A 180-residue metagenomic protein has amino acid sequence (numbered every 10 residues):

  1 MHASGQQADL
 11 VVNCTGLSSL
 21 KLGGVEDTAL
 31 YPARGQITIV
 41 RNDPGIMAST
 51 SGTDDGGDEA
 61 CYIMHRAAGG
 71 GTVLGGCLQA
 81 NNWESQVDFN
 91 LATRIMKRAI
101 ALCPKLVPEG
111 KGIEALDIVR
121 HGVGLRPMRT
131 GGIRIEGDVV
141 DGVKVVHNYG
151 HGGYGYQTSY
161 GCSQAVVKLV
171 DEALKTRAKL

Functional and structural regions predicted by a protein language model:
M1: A conserved short coil-to-beta-strand element within the FAD-binding core of flavoproteins
Q6-A8, D27-G35: Glycine- and acidic-residue-rich phosphate-binding/metal-coordinating active-site segment common to enzymes that handle
Q6-G16, S163: Short hydrophobic core segments
N13-A29, I39: Flavin (primarily FAD) binding-site architecture
S18-S19, Q79-A80, G152: Short, solvent-exposed loop/turn segments at secondary-structure junctions
V25-A29, I46-G131: Active-site lid/adjacent beta-loop-alpha segment flanking the redox-cofactor pocket in flavoenzymes
R34-T38, C61: Small-molecule pocket liners
P108-L180: C-terminal catalytic lobe of FAD-dependent flavoproteins
